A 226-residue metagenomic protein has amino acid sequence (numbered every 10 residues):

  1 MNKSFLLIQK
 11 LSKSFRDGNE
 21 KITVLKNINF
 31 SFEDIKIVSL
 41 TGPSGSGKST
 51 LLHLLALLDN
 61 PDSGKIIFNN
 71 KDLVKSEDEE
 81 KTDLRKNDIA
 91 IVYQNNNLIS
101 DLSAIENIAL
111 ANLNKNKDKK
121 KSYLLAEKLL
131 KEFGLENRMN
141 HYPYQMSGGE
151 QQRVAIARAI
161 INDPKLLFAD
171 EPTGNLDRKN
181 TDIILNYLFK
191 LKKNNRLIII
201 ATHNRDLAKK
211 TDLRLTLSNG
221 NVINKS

Functional and structural regions predicted by a protein language model:
T41-P43: The feature captures the beta-strand-to-loop junction immediately N-terminal to the Walker
G64-D72: Conserved ABC transporter NBD signature motif
L73-A90, K193: ABC ATPase NBD coupling module
L102-A111: Short coil-to-helix segment of the ABC ATPase nucleotide-binding domain corresponding to the Q-loop/switch region
Y142-Q152: Conserved ABC ATPase signature
I161-K165: A short, proline-enriched helix->beta-strand linker immediately N-terminal to the Walker B motif in ABC-type P-loop
L167-D170: Catalytic Walker B motif of ABC-type/P-loop ATPase nucleotide-binding domains
